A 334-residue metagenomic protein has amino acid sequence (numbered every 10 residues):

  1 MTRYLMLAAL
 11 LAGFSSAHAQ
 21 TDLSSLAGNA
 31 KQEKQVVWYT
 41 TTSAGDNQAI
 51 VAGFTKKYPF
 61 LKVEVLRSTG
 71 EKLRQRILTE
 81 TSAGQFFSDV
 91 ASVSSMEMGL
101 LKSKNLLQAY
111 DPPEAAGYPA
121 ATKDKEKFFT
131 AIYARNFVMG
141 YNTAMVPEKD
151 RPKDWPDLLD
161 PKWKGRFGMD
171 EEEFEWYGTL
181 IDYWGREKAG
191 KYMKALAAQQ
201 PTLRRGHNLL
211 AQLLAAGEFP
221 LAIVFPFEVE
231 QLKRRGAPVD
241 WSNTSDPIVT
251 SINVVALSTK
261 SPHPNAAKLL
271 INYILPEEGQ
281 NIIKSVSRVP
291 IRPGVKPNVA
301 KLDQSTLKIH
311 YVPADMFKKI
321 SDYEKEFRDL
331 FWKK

Functional and structural regions predicted by a protein language model:
A19-V37, K56, L159-K164: Immediate post-signal peptide segment of exported/extracytoplasmic ligand-binding proteins
T21-L23, K31-A49, P226, N253: Extracytoplasmic "Venus flytrap"
S24, T40-A52, V63-T81, Q85-E218: Extracytoplasmic ligand-binding site segments that recognize negatively charged/polar headgroups
M96-L100, P220-P238: A ligand-binding cleft/hinge motif common to bilobed small-molecule-binding domains
A120, R135-F137, M193-A197, T202-R204 (+2 more regions): Periplasmic-binding protein-like
V138-M145, I181-Y183, S251-H263, I282-I283: A bilobed periplasmic-binding-protein/Venus flytrap-type ligand-binding module shared by bacterial periplasmic
W163-E172, I274-P297: Periplasmic-binding protein-like
P297-K334: Extracellular/periplasmic bilobal clamshell ligand-binding domains
